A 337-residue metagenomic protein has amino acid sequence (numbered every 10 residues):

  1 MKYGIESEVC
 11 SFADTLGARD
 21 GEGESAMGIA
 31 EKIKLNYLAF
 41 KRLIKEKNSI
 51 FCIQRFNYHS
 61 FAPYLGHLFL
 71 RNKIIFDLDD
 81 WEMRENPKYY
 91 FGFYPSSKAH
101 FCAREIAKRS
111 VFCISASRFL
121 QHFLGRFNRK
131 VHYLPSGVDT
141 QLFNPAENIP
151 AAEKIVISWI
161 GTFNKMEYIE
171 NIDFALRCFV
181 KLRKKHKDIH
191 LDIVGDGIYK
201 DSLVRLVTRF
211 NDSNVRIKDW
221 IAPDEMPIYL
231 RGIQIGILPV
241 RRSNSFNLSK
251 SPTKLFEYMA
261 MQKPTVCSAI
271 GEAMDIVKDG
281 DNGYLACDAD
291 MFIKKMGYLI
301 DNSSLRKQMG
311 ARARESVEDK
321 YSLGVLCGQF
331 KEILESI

Functional and structural regions predicted by a protein language model:
Y37-K45, S60-F61, L65-F69, F76-R84 (+2 more regions): Membrane-proximal helix-turn-helix segments that form the acceptor-binding/catalytic region of lipid-linked
V111, L230-L248, K263: Acidic donor-binding loop of glycosyltransferase active sites
F119, G137: Carbohydrate-associated surface elements
I149-R183, D192: Conserved donor-binding/catalytic core segment of Leloir-type glycosyltransferases
V194, D201-I228: Nucleotide-activated donor-binding/catalytic signature segment of Leloir-type glycosyltransferases, i.e., the conserved
L248-S249, A269-G280, Y284-L285: Short acidic/histidine- and often glycine-rich active-site loop of Leloir-type glycosyltransferases that engages
D279-D290, Y298-S304: Conserved acidic donor-binding segment of nucleotide-sugar-dependent glycosyltransferases
Y298, L305-K320, L326-E332: A short, well-ordered alpha-helix in the C-terminal region of glycosyltransferases
